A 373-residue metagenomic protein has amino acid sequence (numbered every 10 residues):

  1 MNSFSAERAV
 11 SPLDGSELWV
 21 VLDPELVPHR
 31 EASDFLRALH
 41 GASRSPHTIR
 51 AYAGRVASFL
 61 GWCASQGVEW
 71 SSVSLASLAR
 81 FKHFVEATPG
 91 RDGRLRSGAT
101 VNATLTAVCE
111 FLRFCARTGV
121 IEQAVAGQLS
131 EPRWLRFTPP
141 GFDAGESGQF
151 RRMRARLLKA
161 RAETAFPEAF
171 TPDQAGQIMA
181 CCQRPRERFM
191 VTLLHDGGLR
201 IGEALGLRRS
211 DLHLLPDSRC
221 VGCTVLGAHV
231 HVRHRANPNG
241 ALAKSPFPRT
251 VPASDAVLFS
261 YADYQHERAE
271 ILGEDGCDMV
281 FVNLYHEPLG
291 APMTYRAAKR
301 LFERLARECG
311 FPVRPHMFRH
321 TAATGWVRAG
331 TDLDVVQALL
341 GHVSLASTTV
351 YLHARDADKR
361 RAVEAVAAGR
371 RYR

Functional and structural regions predicted by a protein language model:
N2-S5, A367-R373: C-terminal secondary-structure termini that scaffold catalytic or DNA-interacting sites
A32-H47, A57-F142, Q177: N-terminal core-binding DNA-recognition domain of tyrosine recombinases/integrases
C109, R188-G202, S210, T324-G325 (+1 more regions): Short pre-functional
E163-T164, E168-I201, L205, D275: Basic, Lys/Arg- and aromatic-enriched nucleic-acid-binding interface segment
G202, G206-F259, G276: Conserved tyrosine-mediated DNA breakage-rejoining catalytic core shared by Y-recombinases
S254-G310: Active-site/catalytic core of tyrosine-dependent DNA strand-transfer enzymes
L289, K299-A338: Short, basic (Lys/Arg/His-rich) helix/loop patches that form interaction surfaces in the mid-to-C-terminal regions
L340, S344-A365: Catalytic-site neighborhood detector that most strongly recognizes the C-terminal catalytic loop/helix of tyrosine
